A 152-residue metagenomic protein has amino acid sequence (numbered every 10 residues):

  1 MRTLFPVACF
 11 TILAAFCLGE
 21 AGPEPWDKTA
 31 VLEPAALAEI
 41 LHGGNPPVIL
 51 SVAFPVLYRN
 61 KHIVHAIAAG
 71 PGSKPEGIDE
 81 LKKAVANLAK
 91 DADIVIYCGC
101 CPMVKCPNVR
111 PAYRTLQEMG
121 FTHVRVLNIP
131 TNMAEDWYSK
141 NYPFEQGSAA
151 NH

Functional and structural regions predicted by a protein language model:
R2-P6, F16-V31, R59-H152: Rhodanese-like catalytic fold shared by cysteine-dependent sulfurtransferases and DSP/PTP-type phosphatases
D27-L41: A short, well-structured juxtamembrane/interface segment
L41-H42, Y58: Hydrophobic residues in alpha-helical segments
N45-L50, K90-A92: Short coil/turn segments at beta-strand junctions that form active-site/ligand-binding loops
V48-A53, A66-A69: Short hydrophobic beta-strand that contains or immediately precedes a catalytic carboxylate
